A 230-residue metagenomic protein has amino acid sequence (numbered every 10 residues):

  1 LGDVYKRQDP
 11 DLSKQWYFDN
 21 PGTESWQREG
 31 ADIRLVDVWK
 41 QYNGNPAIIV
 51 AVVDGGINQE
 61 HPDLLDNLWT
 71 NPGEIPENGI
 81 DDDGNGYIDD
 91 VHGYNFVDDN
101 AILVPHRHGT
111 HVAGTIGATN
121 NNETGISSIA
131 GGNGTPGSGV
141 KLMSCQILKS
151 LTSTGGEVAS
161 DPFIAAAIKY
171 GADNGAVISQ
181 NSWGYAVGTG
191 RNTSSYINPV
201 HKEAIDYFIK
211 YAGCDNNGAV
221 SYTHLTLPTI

Functional and structural regions predicted by a protein language model:
L1-Q8, T223-T229: Conserved small/polar residues in nucleotide/adenosyl-binding loops
D3-I49, I57-D63, N67, N95 (+1 more regions): Protease zymogen maturation seam
I48, G55, P76, G84 (+3 more regions): Subtilisin-like peptidase catalytic core
H61, H108-H111, H224: Histidine-centered active-site/metal-ligand motif
N67-P76: Basic, amphipathic juxtamembrane/active-site segments that coordinate anionic phosphate or diphosphate groups
A118-T119, Y211, T226: Active-site catalytic microenvironments for nucleophilic, acid-base chemistry
Y211-A219: A short helix->loop->beta-strand "cap" motif at the edges of active sites that frequently abuts
